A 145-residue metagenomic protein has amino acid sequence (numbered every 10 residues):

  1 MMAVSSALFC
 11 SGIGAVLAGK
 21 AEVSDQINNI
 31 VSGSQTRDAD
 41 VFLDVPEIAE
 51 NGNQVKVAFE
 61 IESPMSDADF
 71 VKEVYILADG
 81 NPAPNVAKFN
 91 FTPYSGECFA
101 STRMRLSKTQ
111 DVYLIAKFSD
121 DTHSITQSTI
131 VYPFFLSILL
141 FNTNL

Functional and structural regions predicted by a protein language model:
M1-V16: N-terminal export signals
V16-G52, P84-N90: Transition segment at domain starts
D44, K56-P64: Short edge beta-strand/loop segments characteristic of extracellular beta-sandwich folds
P82-R105: An anionic, turn-rich surface loop/hairpin at beta-sheet edges that serves as a generic interaction/coordination patch
S107-D111: Extracellular Ig-like/FN3 beta-sandwich strand-entry sites
S119-T126: Short acidic/polar inter-strand loop motif in beta-rich domains
T129-F135: Short beta-strand edge segments in extracellular beta-sheet folds
